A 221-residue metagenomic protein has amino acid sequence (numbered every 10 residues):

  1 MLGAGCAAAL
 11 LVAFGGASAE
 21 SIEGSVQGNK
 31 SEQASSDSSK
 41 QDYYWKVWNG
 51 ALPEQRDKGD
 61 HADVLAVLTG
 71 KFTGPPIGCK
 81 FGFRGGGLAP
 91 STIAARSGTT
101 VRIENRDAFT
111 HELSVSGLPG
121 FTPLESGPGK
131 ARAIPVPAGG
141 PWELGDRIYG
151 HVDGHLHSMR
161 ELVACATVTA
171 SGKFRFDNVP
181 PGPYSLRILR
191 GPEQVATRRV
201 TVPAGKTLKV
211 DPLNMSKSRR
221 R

Functional and structural regions predicted by a protein language model:
G3-A13: Bacterial N-terminal signal peptides
A17-R221: Extracytoplasmic copper-binding redox domains, predominantly the cupredoxin/blue-copper superfamily
